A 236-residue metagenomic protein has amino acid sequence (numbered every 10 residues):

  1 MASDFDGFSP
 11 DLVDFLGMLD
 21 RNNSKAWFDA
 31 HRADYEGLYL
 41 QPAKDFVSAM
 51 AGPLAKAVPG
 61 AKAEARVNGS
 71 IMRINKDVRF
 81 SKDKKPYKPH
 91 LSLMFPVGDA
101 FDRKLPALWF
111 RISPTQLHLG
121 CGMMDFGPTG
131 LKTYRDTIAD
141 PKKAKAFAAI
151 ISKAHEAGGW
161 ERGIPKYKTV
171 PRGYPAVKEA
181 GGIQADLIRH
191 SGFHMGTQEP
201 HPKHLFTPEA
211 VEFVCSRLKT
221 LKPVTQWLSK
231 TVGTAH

Functional and structural regions predicted by a protein language model:
M1-D29, H194-M195, P202-P208, W227-A235: Short, charged, low-complexity amphipathic alpha-helix
D20-D34, F101-P114: Hydrophobic/aromatic-rich, well-ordered segments within soluble, folded domains that form packed cores
E36-D83: Gly/Pro-rich turn-and-neighbor structural signature
I74, S92, P165-A185: Aromatic/basic-lined ligand-recognition segments that form π-stacking hydrophobic pockets flanked by Lys/Arg to engage
I74-I112, L117: Short, conserved beta-strand/beta-arch hydrophobic-aromatic motifs that form part of recognition grooves or interface
I112-P175: Compact, glycine/acidic-enriched structural inserts
V177-H236: Charge-rich, low-complexity terminal tails
